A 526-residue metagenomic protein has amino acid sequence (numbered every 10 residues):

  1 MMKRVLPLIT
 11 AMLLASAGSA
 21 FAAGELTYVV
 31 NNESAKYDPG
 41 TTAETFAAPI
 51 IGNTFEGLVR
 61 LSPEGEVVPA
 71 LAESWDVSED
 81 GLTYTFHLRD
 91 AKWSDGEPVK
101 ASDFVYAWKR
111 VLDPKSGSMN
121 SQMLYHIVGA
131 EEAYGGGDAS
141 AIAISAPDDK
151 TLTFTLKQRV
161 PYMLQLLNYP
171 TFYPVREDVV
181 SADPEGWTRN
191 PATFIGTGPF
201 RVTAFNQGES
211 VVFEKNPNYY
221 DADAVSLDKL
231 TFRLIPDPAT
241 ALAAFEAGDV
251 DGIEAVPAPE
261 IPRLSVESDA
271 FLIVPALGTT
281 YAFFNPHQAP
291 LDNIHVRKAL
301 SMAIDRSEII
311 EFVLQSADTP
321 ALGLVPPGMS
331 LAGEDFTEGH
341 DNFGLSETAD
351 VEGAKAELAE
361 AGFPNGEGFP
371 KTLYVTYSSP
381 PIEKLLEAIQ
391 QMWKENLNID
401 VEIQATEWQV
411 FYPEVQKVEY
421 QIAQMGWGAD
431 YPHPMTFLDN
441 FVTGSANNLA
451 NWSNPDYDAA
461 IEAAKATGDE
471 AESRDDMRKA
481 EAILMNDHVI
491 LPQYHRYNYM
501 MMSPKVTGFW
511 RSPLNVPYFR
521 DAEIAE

Functional and structural regions predicted by a protein language model:
Y28, Q207, V351, K355-A429 (+2 more regions): Ligand/substrate-recognition segments at binding pockets and active sites
V29-E79, I195-G196: N-terminal lobe/hinge region of extracytoplasmic solute-binding protein
E66, A139, Q158-V225, K229 (+3 more regions): Gly/Pro-rich hinge or "lid" segments in bacterial periplasmic/extracellular proteins
E73-N120, T153, A247, P290-D292: Aromatic- and charge-enriched surface segment that lines or borders ligand/interaction sites
D103-V105, L112, S116-D178: Surface-exposed binding/hinge segments that line and control ligand-binding clefts or catalytic entry sites
I144, I310, E347, I399-Q416 (+2 more regions): Extracytoplasmic/peripheral linker and loop segments enriched in polar/acidic and small residues with frequent Thr/Pro
T188, P217-R263: Ligand-site clamp/hinge motif
P320-E360, S379-K384: Structural transition elements
